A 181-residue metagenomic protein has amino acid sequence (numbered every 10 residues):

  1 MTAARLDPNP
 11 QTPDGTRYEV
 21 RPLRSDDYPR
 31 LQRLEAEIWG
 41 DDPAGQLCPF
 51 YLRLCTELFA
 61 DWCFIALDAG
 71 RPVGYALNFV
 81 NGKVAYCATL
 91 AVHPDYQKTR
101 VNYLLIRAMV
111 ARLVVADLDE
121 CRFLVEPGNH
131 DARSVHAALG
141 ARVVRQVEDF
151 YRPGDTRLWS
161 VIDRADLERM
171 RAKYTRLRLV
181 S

Functional and structural regions predicted by a protein language model:
R17-L31: A short beta-loop-alpha structural element at the N-terminal edge of CoA-dependent acyl/N-acetyltransferase catalytic
D41-D68, L77: Active-site rim helix/loop that mediates acceptor-substrate recognition in acyltransferases
I65, R71-F79, Y86-A91: Conserved beta-strand in the GNAT
F79-A88, Q97, D117-D119: A conserved beta-turn-beta hairpin within the catalytic core of GNAT-like acetyltransferases that forms part
L90-K98, V125-G128: A short, internal acetyl-CoA/4′-phosphopantetheine-binding micro-motif in the GNAT/acyltransferase core
V92, K98-A111, A137-A138: Conserved acetyl-CoA-binding loop-helix of GNAT-fold acetyltransferases
L113-V125: Conserved GNAT acetyl-CoA-binding A-motif
R122-E126, A137-W159: Conserved catalytic-core motifs of GNAT/GCN5-like acyltransferases
